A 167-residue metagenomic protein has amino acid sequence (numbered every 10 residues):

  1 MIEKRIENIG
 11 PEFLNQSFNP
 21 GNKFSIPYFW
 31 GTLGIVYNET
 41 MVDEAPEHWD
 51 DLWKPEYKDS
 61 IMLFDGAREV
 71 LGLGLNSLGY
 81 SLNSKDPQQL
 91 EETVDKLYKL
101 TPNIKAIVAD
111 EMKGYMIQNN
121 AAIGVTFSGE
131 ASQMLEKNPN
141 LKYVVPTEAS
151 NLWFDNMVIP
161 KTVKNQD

Functional and structural regions predicted by a protein language model:
M1-W30, D43-D50: Hinge/lid segment of periplasmic solute-binding proteins
I2-N8, S25, P139-N151, P160-T162: Short beta-strand->loop
S17-G21, I26-F29, K54-E56, I117-Q118 (+3 more regions): Extracellular/periplasmic catalytic domains that process cell-envelope and extracellular macromolecules
G21-S25, Y37-E39, E44, P55-R68 (+2 more regions): Short beta-strand->loop
G34-M41, N76-L78, W153-N165: A bilobed periplasmic-binding-protein/Venus flytrap-type ligand-binding module shared by bacterial periplasmic
H48, Q89-K96, D155, K164-D167: Short amphipathic alpha-helical coupling segments at ligand-binding clamshell hinges and other catalytic/signaling
W49-W53, K113-G114: Short hydrophobic/charged patches on amphipathic alpha-helices used for structural packing and interfaces
M62-G66, V70, G74, L82-E148: Ligand-binding pocket segment of bilobal, Venus flytrap-like solute-binding proteins
